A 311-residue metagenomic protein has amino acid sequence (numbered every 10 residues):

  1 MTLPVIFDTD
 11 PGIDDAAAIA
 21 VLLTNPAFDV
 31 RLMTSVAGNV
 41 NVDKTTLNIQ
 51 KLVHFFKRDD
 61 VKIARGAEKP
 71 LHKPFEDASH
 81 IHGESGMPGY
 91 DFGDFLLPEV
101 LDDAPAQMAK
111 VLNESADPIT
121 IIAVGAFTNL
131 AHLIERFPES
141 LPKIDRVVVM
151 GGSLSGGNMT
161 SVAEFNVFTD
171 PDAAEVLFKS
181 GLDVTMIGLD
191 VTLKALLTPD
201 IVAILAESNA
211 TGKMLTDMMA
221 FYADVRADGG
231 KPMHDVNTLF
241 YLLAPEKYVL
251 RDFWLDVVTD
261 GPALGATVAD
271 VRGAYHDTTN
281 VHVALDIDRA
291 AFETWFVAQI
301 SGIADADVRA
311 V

Functional and structural regions predicted by a protein language model:
T2, L22-T24, D29, F168-D170 (+1 more regions): Conformational coupling and interaction surfaces
T2-T9, I13-K51, S85, F92-T192: Active-site histidine-anchored catalytic micro-motif
S35-G38, G66-E68, D260: Acidic/polar N-terminal loop/beta-strand segments that form early-domain functional surfaces
V40, L71-K73, K194-L196: Generic structural signal for helix capping and beta-alpha/helix-loop junctions
T46-E114, V283-I287, V297, S301 (+1 more regions): Metal-dependent C-N hydrolase catalytic cores
H54-R58, E68, N113, D117 (+7 more regions): Generic secondary-structure signature for well-ordered alpha-helical cores
I63, L177, L239: A residue-level signal for conserved active-site and pocket-lining positions in enzyme catalytic cores
E76-G83, S161-E164, V202-A203: Short, surface-exposed amphipathic charged segments that create phosphate/polyanion-binding patches used for binding
